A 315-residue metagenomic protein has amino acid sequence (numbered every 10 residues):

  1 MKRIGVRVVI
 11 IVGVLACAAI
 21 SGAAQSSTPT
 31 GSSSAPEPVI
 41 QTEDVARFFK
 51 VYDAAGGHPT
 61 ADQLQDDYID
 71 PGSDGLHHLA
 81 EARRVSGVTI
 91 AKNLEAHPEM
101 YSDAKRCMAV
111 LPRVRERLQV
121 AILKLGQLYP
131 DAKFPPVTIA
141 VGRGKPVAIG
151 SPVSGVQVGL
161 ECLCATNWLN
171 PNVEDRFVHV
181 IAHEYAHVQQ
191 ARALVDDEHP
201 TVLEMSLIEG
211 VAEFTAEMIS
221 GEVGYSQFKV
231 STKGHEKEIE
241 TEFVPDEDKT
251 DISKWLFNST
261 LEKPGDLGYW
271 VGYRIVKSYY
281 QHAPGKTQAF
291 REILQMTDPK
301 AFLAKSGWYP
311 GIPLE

Functional and structural regions predicted by a protein language model:
M1-I4: N-terminal secretory signal peptides that target proteins for export/translocation
V8-A19: Bacterial N-terminal signal peptides
S21-S26: Boundary at the C-terminal end of the N-terminal hydrophobic targeting segment
S27-V88: N-terminal mature-domain "stem" immediately C-terminal to a signal peptide or N-terminal signal-anchor/transmembrane
D67-G72, V137-V147, Q295-D298: Acidic helix-start/capping segments at beta-turn-to-alpha-helix junctions
N93-Y225, K229: Acidic/His-rich structured neighborhood in mature extracellular/periplasmic domains
K229-E240: Small-residue-rich helix-loop
V244-E315: Pan-zinc metallopeptidase signature
